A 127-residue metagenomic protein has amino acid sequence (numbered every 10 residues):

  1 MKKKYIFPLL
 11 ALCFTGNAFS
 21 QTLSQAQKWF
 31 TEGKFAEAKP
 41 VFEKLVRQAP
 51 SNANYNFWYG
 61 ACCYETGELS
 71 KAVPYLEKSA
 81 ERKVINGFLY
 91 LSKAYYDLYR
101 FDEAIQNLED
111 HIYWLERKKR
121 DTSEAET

Functional and structural regions predicted by a protein language model:
Q21-K44, Q48: Alpha-helical segment of the N-proximal tetratricopeptide repeat
T31-E32, E65-T66, D97: Register position in tetratricopeptide repeats
P50, R82-V84, E116: Short coil turns that delineate tetratricopeptide repeat
W58, Y90, E124-T127: Canonical tetratricopeptide repeat
